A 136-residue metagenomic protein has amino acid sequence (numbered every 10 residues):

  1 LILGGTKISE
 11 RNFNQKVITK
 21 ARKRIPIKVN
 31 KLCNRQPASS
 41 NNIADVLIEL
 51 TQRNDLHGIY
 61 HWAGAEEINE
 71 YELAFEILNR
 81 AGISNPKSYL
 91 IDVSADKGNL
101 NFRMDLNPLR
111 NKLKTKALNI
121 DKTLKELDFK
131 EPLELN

Functional and structural regions predicted by a protein language model:
L1-R35, N42: NAD(P)-dependent short-chain dehydrogenase/reductase
G4, K28-N34, Y60-E67, K112: Glycine-rich Rossmann NAD(P)(H)-binding loop
R11-Q15, Y71, F75, R103: Short, surface-exposed alpha-helical segments at coil->helix boundaries
I18, N41-E49, K125: Amphipathic alpha-helical segments that line or abut small-molecule/effector binding pockets and mediate allosteric
S40, E70, K116-I120: Amphipathic alpha-helical segment in the mid-to-C-terminal domain of diverse UDP/GDP-sugar glycosyltransferases
V46, R53-L100, L135-N136: Mid/C-terminal beta-alpha module of Rossmann-like enzyme folds, strongest in SDR-family dehydrogenases/epimerases
S84, K97-N136: C-terminal amphipathic/interface module of NAD(P)-dependent oxidoreductases and related NAD-binding regulators
